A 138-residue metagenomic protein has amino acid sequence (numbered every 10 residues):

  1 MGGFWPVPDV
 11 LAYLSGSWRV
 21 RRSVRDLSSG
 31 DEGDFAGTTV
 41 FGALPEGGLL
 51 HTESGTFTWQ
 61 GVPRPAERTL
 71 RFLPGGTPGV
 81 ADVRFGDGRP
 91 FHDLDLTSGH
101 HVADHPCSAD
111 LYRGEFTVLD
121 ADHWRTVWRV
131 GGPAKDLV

Functional and structural regions predicted by a protein language model:
G2-V138: Soluble ligand-binding/transfer domains with enclosed cavities or grooves
